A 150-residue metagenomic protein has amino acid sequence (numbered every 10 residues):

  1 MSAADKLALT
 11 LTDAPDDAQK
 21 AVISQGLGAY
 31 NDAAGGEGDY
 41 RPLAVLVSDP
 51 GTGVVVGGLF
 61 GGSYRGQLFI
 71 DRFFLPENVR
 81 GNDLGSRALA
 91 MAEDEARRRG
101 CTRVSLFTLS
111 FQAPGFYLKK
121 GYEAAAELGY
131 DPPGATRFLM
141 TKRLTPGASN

Functional and structural regions predicted by a protein language model:
M1-A8, T145-N150: Basic/polar N-terminal segments that are highly enriched at the extreme N-terminus, encompassing both cleavable
L7-D71, P76, F111, Y130 (+1 more regions): Acetyl-CoA-dependent GNAT
I23, Y117, Y122: Conserved active-site tyrosine of GNAT-family acetyltransferases
D71, V79-R80, R103, F116: Acidic/histidine-enriched, beta-strand-rich ligand/metal-binding domains
G81-D94, K119: Conserved acetyl-CoA-binding loop-helix of GNAT-fold acetyltransferases
G85, L89, S110-A113, Y130-T136: Short glycine/proline-centered loop/turn elements that form peptide/ligand docking sites
A96-L109: Conserved GNAT acetyl-CoA-binding A-motif
S105-F107, E123-L139: Conserved catalytic-core motifs of GNAT/GCN5-like acyltransferases
